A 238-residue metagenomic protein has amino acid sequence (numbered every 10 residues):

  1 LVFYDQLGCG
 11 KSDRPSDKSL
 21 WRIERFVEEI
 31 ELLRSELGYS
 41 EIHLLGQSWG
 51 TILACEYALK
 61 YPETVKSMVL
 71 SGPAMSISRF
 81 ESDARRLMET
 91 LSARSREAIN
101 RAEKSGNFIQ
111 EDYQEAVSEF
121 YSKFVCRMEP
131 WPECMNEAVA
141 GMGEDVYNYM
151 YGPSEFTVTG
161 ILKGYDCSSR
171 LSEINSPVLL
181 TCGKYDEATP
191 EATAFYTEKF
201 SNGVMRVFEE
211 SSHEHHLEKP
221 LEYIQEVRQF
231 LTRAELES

Functional and structural regions predicted by a protein language model:
V2-W49, Q225: Active-site loop/oxyanion-hole signature of alpha/beta-hydrolase fold enzymes
Q6-G10, G50, M75, S212-H215: Alpha/beta-hydrolase active-site loop signature
S12-K18, R79-S82, E191-A192: Conserved catalytic-core motifs of eukaryotic protein kinase domains, centered on the activation segment
S35-E41, P62-E63, N175-S176, N202: Active-site acidic short loop of glycosyltransferases
S40-D83: Conserved hydrolase catalytic core segment
E89-S176: Alpha/beta-hydrolase
I161-S211: Conserved loop-alpha-helix segment in the C-terminal half of the alpha/beta-hydrolase fold that carries the catalytic
N202-S238: Catalytic active-site module of serine/aspartate enzymes centered on a nucleophile-bearing elbow/loop
